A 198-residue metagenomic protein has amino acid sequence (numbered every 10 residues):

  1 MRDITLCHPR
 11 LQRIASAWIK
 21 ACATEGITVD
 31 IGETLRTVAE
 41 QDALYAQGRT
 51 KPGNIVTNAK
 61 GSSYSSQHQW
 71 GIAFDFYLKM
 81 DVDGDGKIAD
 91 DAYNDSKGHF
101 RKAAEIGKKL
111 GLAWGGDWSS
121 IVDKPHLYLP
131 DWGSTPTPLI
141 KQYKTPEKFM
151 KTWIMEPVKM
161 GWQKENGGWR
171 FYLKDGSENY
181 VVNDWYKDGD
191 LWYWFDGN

Functional and structural regions predicted by a protein language model:
M1-E33: Active-site acidic/histidine clusters and adjacent loop/turn architecture that either coordinate catalytic ions
L11-I14, W18, E40, H99 (+1 more regions): Stable alpha-helical elements in mature extracytoplasmic
I31-T34, S120-L127, Y186: A glycine-rich, coil/turn loop motif that links secondary-structure elements
I31-Y45: Acidic helix-start/capping segments at beta-turn-to-alpha-helix junctions
E33-L35, L78-M80, G176, G197: A mature extracytoplasmic/lumenal domain signature
K51, T57-P157: Catalytic cores and adjacent binding grooves of peptidoglycan-active enzymes
E156-N198: Extracellular adhesion/carbohydrate-binding repeat motifs centered on closely spaced tryptophans
